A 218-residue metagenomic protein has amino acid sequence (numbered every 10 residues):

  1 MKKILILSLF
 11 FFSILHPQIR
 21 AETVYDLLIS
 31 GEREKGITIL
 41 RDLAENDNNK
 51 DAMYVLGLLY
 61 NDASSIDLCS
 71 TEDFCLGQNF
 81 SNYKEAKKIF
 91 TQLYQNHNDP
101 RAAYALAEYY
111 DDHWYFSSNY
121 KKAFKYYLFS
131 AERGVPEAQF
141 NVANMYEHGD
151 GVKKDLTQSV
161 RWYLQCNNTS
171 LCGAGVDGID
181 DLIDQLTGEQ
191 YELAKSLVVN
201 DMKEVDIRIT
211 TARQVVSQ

Functional and structural regions predicted by a protein language model:
I4-S13: Sec-dependent N-terminal signal peptides
Q18-Y25, Y54, P100, Y104 (+3 more regions): Alpha-helical tetratricopeptide repeat
G31-T38, I66-I89, S117-Y126, K153-R161: Structural signature of tandem alpha-helical TPR/SEL1-like repeats, specifically the intra-repeat loop/turn
E32, E45-M53, D62-D67, T71 (+7 more regions): Short helix-capping/linker turns of helical repeat alpha-solenoids
G57-D67, D73, A103-D112, N141-H148 (+1 more regions): Hydrophobic face of amphipathic alpha-helices that form TPR/SEL1-like repeat modules and related alpha-solenoid
F74-S81, K154-A174, K195-K203: TPR/TPR-like (Sel1-like) alpha-helical repeat modules
L76-N79, Y83, T91-V135: Alpha-helical adaptor scaffolds
G173-Q218: Terminal, low-structured helical/coil segments at or just beyond the last alpha-helical repeat
